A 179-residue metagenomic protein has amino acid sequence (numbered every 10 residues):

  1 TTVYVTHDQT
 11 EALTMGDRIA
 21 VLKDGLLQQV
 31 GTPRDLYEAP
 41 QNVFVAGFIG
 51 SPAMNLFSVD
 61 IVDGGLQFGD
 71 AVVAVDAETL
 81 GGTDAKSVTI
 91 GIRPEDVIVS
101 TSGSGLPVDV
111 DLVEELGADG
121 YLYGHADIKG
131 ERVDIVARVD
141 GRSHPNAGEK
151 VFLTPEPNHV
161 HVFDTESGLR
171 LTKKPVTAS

Functional and structural regions predicted by a protein language model:
T1-Y4, D8: Conserved catalytic loops of ABC-family nucleotide-binding domains
A12-T14: A short, surface-exposed alpha-helical micro-motif characterized by mixed small hydrophobic and charged/polar residues
R18, V30-G31, A39: Short, glycine/charged-rich "phosphate-handling" switch motifs in NTP-dependent and phosphotransfer domains
D24-G25: Conserved ABC ATPase "signature" C-loop
T32, F44, S58-D60, P107-D109: Residues located in well-ordered beta-strands
R34-E38, A46: Short acidic-hydrophobic catalytic motif
P52-M54, G65-S179: Non-catalytic connector elements of ABC transporters
